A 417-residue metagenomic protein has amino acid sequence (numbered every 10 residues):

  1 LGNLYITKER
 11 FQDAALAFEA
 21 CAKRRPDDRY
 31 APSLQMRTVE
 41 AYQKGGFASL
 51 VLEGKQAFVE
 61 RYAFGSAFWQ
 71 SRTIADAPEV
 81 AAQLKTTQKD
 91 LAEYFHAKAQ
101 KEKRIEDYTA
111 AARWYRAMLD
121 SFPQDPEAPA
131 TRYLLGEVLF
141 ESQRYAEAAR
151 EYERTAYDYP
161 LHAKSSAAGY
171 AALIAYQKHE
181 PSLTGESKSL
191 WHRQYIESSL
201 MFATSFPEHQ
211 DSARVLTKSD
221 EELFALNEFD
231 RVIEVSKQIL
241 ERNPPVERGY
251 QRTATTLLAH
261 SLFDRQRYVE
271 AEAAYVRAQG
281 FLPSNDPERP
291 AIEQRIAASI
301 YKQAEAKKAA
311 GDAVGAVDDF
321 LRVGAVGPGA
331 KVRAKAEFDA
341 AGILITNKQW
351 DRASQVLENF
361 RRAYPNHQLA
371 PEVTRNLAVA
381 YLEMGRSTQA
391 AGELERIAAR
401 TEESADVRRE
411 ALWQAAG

Functional and structural regions predicted by a protein language model:
L1-G417: Acidic, polar-rich low-complexity tracts and alpha-helical solenoid repeat scaffolds
